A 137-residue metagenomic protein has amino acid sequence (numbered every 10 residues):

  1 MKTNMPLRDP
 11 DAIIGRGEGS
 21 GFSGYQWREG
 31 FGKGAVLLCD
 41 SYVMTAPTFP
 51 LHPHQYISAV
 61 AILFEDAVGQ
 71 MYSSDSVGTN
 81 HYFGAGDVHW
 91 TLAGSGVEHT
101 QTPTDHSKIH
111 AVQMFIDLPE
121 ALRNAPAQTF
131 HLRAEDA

Functional and structural regions predicted by a protein language model:
A12-I62, A137: A short glycine-rich, His/Asp/Glu-containing loop-to-beta-strand
W27, T100-D105, D136-A137: A generic local secondary-structure boundary/capping motif
G34-A35, I57-A59, G78, I109-Q113: Extracellular structured ligand-interaction cores
P47-P50, V77-T79, H99-T104: Catalytic micro-motifs at enzyme active sites that drive phosphoryl/nucleotidyl and oxygen chemistry
I62-G84, G94: A short beta-strand-loop-beta hairpin characteristic of the jelly-roll/cupin
G94-L122: Ligand-binding loop in jelly-roll beta-barrel domains
D117-A137: Conserved, well-structured core segments that form or line functional sites
